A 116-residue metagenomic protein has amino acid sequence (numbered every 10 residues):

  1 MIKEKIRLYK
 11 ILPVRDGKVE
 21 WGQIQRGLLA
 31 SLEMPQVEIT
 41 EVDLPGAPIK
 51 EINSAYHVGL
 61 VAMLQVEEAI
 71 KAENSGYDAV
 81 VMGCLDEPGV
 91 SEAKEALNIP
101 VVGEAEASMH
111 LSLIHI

Functional and structural regions predicted by a protein language model:
M1-L60: N-terminal glycine-rich anion-binding loop in soluble enzyme alpha/beta folds
E41-V42, V81-M82, V101-E104: General beta-strand structural signal in soluble alpha/beta enzymes
Y56-V61, A79, N98-V101: Short, flexible loop segments at the rims of nucleotide/cofactor-binding pockets, characterized by
G59-G76: Short, well-structured alpha-helical segments in soluble
S75-V90: N-terminal glycine-rich "phosphate-gripper" loop used for MgATP/nucleotide binding and carboxylate activation
D86-N98, E104: Short Gly/Thr/Asp-enriched flexible loops that form oxyanion-binding sites at enzyme active sites
I114-I116: Conserved small/polar residues in nucleotide/adenosyl-binding loops
